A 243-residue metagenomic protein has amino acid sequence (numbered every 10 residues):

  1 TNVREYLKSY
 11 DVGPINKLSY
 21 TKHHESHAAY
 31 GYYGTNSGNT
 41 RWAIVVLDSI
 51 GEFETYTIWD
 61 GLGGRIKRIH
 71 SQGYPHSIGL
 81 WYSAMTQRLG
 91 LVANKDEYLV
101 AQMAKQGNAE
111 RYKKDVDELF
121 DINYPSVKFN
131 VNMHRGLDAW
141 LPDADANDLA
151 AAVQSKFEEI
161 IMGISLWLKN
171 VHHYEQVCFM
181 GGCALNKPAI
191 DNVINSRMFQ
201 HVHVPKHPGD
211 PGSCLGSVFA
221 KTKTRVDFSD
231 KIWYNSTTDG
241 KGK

Functional and structural regions predicted by a protein language model:
N2-G34, E54-Y56: Active-site neighborhood for divalent-cation/phosphate handling
G13-N16, G38-A43, F53-Y56, Y174-E175 (+1 more regions): Short coil/turn connectors at secondary-structure junctions
I15-L18, R68-G73, L89, D148-A152 (+2 more regions): A short glycine/serine-rich beta->alpha loop
S19-I44, N195, G216-A220: Conserved phosphate-binding catalytic cores of ATP/NTP-utilizing and phosphoryl-transfer enzymes
K22-A28, E52, A184-N186, G209-P211: Short acidic loop-to-helix transition motifs that present clustered carboxylates
T40-N147, N192-N195, V218-K243: A short helix-loop
L137-I164: Adenine-nucleotide phosphate-binding core of ATP-dependent small-molecule kinases
E159-G240: Catalytic phosphate/nucleotide-handling subdomain of diverse soluble enzymes
